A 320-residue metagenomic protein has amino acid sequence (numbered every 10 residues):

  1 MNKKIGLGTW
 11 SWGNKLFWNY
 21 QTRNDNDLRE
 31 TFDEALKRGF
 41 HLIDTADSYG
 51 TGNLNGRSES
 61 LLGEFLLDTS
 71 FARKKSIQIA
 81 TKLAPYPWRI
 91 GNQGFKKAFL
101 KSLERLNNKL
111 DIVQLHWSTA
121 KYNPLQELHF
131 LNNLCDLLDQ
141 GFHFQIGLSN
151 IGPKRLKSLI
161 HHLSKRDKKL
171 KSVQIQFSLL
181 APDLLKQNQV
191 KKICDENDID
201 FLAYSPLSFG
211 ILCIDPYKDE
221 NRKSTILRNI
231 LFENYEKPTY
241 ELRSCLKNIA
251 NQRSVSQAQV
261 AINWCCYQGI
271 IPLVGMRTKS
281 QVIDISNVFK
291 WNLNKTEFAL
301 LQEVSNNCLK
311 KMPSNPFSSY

Functional and structural regions predicted by a protein language model:
M1-I77, N133: N-terminal binding-site loop/beta-alpha segment at the start of enzyme catalytic domains that lines or forms
N2-G6, H41-L42, S76-K82, K109-Q114 (+4 more regions): Structural preference for beta-strand elements that scaffold enzyme active sites
W12-N26, L83-Q93, T119-L125: Active-site mouth loops of central-metabolism enzymes
Q21-A35, G91-R105, L156-I160: Short, acidic/polar
N24-N26, S58-L61, G94-A98, Q126-N132 (+1 more regions): Charged helix-capping and loop-helix junction motifs
G63-S76, S102-N108, C135-L138, I160-D167: Acidic (Asp/Glu)-rich catalytic clusters
R105-Y122: Active-site groove signature of glycoside hydrolases
S118-Y320: Beta/alpha (TIM)-barrel catalytic core signal, keyed to glycine-rich beta->alpha loops juxtaposed to Asp/Glu that bind
